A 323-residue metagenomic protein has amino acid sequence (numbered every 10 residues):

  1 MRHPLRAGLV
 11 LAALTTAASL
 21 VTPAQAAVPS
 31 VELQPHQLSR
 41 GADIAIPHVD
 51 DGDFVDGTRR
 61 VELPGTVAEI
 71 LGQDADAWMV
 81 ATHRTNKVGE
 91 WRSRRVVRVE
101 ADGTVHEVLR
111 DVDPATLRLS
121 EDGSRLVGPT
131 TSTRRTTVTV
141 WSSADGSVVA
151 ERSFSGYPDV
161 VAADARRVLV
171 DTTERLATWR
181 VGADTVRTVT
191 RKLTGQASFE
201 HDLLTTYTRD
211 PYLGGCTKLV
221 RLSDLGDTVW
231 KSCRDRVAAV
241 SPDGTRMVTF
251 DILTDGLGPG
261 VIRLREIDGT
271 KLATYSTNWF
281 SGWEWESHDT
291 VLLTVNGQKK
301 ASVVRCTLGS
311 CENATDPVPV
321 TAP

Functional and structural regions predicted by a protein language model:
M1-A27: Secretory targeting and sorting signals
T22, R110-D113: Alpha-helical transmembrane spans
A27-H36, A42-A68, R84-D111, T131-S153 (+4 more regions): Surface-exposed loop/turn elements that mediate protein-protein interactions on large endomembrane-trafficking
L33-A42, E69-W78, L117-L126, D159-L169 (+5 more regions): Blade-terminus and WD-like Trp-Asp/Gly-His loop motifs, strongest in beta-propeller folds
S232-I262: Loop/turn-rich, solvent-exposed surfaces of beta-rich toroidal or solenoidal domains
W279-R305: C-terminal structured domain segments
